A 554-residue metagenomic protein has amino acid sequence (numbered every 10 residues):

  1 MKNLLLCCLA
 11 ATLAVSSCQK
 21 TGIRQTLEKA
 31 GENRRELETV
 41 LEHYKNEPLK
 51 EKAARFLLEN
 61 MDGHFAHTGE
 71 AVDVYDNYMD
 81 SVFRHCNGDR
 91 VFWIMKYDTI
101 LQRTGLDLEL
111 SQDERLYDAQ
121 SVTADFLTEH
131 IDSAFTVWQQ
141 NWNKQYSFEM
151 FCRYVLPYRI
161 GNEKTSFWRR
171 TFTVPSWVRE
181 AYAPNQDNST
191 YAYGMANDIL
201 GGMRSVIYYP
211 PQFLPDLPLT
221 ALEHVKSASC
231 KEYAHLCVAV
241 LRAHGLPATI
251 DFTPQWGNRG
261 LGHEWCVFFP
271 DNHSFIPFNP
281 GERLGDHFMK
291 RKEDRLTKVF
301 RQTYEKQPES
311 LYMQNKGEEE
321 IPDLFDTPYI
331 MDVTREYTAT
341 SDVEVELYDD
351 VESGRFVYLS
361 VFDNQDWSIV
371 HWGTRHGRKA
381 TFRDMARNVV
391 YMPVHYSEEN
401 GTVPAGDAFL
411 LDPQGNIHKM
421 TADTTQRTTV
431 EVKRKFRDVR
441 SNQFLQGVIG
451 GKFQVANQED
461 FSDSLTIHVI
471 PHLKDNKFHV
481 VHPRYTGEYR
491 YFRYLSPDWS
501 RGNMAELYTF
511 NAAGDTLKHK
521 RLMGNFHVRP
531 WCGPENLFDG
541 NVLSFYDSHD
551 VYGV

Functional and structural regions predicted by a protein language model:
S17-C18: N-terminal Sec signal peptide cleavage junction
R24-G31, H43-K45, P184-G202, P210-T220 (+1 more regions): Hydrophobic/aromatic-rich core segments of domains that either
E28, T39, E47-V225: Secondary-structure boundary elements
S341-D350, R434: A short, amphipathic beta-strand motif
R355-G373, K452-V469: Short amphipathic beta-strand segments in non-cytosolic proteins
R378-N400, T486: Short Pro-Gly-centered beta-turn/loop motif in secreted/extracellular proteins
S397-Q426, T509: Structured interaction patches on ligand/partner-binding surfaces of diverse proteins
R427-E488, W499-V554: Disordered, acidic Ser/Thr/Pro-rich linker "stalks" and the adjacent N-terminal cap of the next globular domain
